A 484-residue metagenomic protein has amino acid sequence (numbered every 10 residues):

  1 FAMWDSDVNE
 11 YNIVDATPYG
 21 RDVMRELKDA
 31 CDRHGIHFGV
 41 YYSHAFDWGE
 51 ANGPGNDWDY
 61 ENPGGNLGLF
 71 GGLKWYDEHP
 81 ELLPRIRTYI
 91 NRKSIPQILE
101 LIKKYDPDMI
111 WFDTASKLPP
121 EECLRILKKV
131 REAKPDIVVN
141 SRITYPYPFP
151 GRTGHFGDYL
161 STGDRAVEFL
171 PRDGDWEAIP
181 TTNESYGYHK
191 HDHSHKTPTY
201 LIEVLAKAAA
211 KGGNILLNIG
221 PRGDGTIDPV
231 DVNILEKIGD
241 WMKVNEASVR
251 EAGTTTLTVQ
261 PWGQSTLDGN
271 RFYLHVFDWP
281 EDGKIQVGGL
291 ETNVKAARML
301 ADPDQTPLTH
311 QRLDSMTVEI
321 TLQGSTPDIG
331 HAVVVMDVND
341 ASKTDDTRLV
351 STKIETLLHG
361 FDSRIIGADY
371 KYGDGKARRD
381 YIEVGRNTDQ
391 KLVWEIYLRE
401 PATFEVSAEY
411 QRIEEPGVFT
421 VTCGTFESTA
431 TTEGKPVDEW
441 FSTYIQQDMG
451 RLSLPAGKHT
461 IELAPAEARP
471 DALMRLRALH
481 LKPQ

Functional and structural regions predicted by a protein language model:
F1-E400, Q411-E439, Q447, R451-S453 (+1 more regions): Mature catalytic domains of secreted/periplasmic carbohydrate-active enzymes
F404-V406, H459: A short tyrosine-centered beta-strand micro-motif
